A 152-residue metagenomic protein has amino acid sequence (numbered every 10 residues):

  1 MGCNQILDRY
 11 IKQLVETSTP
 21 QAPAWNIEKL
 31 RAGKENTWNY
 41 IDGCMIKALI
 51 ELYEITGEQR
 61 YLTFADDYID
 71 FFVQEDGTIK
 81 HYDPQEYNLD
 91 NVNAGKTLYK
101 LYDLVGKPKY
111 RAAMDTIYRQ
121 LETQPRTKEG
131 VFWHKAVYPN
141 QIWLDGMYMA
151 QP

Functional and structural regions predicted by a protein language model:
M1-V73, P108-T116, E129: Low-complexity, Ser/Thr/Pro/Gly-enriched N-terminal "stalk/linker" regions
T17, L104, Q124: Phosphate/oxyanion-binding loops and surfaces in catalytic or ligand/nucleic-acid-binding neighborhoods
P20-P23, P84, P108, P125 (+2 more regions): Proline-rich intrinsically disordered, low-complexity coils
E28-K34, D76-H81, W133-V137: A short, mixed-charge helix-start or loop-turn motif at secondary-structure junctions
T37-E54, E86-D103, I142-P152: Well-ordered alpha-helical segments within folded domains of soluble proteins
Y61-Y99: Mid-chain, structured segments of secreted extracytoplasmic proteins
D76-G77, G95-L101, I117-L121, P125-R126: Structured catalytic/translocation cores of nucleotide/phosphate-coupled proteins
Y110-Y148: Asp-box/WD-like beta-propeller blade repeats and closely related beta-sheet repeat scaffolds
